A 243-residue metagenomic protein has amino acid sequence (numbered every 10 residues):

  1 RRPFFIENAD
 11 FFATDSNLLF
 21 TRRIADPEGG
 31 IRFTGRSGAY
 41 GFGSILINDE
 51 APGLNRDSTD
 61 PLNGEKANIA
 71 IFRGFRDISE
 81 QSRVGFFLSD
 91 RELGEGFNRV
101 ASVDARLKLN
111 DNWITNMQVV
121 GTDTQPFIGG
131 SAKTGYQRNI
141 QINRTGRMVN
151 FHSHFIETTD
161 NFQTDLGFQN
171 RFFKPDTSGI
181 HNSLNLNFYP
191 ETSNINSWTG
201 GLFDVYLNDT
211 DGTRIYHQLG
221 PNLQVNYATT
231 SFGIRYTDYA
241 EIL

Functional and structural regions predicted by a protein language model:
R1, G30-I71, F232: Carboxylate/His-rich catalytic cores and anion/metal-binding grooves
R1-G35, S44: Residues that cap or anchor secondary-structure elements
R2, G29, G38-G41, E80-V84 (+5 more regions): Outer-envelope beta-barrel architecture signal
A25-G29, R36, E65-A70, F97-A101 (+3 more regions): Residues that define the transmembrane beta-barrel architecture of outer-membrane proteins
I69-Q125, P190, W198-G201: Surface-exposed extracellular loop regions of Gram-negative outer-membrane beta-barrel proteins
Q118-L243: Exposed, low-structure sequence patches enriched in small/polar residues
